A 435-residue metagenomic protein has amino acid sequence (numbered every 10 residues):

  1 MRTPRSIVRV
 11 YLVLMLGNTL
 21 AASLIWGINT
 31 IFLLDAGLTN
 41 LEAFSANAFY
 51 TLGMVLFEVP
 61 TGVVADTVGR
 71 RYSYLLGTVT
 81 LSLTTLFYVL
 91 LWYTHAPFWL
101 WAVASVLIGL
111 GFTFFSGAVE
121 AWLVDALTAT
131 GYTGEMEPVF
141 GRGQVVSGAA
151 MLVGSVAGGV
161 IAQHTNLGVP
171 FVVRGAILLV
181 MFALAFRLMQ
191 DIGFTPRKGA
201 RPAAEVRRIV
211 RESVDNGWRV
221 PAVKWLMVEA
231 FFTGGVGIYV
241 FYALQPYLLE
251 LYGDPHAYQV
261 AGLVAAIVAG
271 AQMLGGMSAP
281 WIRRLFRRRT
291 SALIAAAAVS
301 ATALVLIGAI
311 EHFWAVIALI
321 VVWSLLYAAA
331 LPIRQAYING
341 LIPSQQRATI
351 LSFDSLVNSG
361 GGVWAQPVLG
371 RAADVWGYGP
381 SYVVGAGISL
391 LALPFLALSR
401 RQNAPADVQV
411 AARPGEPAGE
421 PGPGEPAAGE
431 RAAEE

Functional and structural regions predicted by a protein language model:
M1-R5, Q190-V228, G415-E420, G424-E425: Juxtamembrane intracellular "pre-TM" segments in multi-pass secondary transporters
R2-L56, A222-A266: Helix-loop boundary and gating motifs at the non-cytosolic
R9, F44-A46, I238, Y247-E416 (+1 more regions): C-terminal transmembrane bundle of multi-pass solute transporters/carriers
L16, T84, H95-F115, F231 (+1 more regions): Hydrophobic core of transmembrane alpha-helices in multi-pass small-molecule transporters, especially MFS/SLC-type
L75, V79-A96, W101, A298-E311: C-terminal ends and interior cores of transmembrane alpha-helices in multi-pass membrane transporters/permeases
S105-G148: Cytoplasmic helix-loop-helix junction between adjacent transmembrane helices in 12-TM secondary transporters
L167, R174, M181-R201, A397-Q409: Helix-loop junctions on the cytosolic side of multi-pass membrane transporters, especially the intracellular loop
